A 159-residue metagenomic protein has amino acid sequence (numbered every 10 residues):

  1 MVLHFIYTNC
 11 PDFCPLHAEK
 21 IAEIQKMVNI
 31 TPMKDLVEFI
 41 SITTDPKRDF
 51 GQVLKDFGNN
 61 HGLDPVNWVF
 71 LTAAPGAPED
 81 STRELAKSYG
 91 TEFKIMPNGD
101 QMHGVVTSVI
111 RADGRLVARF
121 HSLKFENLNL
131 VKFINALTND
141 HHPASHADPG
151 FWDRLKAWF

Functional and structural regions predicted by a protein language model:
M1-I21, F39-I40: Short active-site neighborhood of thiol/selenol oxidoreductases, capturing the structured segment around
Y7-C10, I21, L54, A86 (+1 more regions): Buried hydrophobic packing residues in well-ordered domains
T8, I42-K47, A73-P75, T91 (+2 more regions): Solvent-exposed coil/turn segments that connect beta secondary-structure elements in extracytoplasmic/periplasmic
T8, M27-T31, N60, S88 (+2 more regions): A short linear boundary/processing microfeature
P11, R48-G51, E79, K124-L128: Loop/helix-junction capping segments adjacent to catalytic residues or to phosphate/diphosphate-binding pockets
H17-E84: Structural microenvironment flanking redox-active thiols in thiol-disulfide oxidoreductases
S88, E92, M96-F159: Thiol-/selenol-based redox modules, centered on thioredoxin-like and closely related oxidoreductase domains
